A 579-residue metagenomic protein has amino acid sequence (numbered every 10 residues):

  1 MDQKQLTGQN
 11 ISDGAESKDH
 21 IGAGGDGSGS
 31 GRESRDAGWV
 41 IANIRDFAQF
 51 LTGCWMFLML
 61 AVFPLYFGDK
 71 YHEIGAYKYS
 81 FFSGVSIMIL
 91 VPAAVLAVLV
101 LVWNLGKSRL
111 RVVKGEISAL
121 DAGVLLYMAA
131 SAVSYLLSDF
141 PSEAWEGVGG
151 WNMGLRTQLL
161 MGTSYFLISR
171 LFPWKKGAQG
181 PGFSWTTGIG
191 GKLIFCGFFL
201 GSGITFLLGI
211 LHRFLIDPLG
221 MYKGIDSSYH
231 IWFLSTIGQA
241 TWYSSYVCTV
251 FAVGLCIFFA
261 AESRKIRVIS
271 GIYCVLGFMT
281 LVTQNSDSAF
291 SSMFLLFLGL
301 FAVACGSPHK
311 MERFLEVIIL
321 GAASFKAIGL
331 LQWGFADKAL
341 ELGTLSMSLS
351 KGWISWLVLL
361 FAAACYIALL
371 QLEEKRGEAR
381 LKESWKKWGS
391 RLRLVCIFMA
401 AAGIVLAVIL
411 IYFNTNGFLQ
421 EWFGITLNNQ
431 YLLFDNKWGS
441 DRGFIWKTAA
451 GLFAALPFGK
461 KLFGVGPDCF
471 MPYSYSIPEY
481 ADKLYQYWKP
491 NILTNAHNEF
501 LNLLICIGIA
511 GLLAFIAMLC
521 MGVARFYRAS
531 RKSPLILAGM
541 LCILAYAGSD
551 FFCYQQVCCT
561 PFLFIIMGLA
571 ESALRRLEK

Functional and structural regions predicted by a protein language model:
D2-D13, K18-F47, L51-Y66, L90-L101 (+10 more regions): Alpha-helical transmembrane segments of multi-pass inner-membrane proteins
F67-S83, S142-A144, K223-I237, A336-S348 (+2 more regions): Juxtamembrane membrane-water interface segments that cap and precede transmembrane helices
G75-A94, M153: Loop-to-helix transition at the N-terminal end of transmembrane alpha-helices
L110, V148-W151, Q430-D435: Extracytoplasmic loops and strand-loop junctions of Gram-negative outer membrane beta-barrel proteins
E143-V148, V282-D287, D550-V557: Membrane-interface helix caps and helix-loop-helix hairpins in membrane proteins
G209-I237, Q420-S440, L456-I505: Interfacial juxtamembrane loops and adjacent helix segments that form the catalytic/substrate-binding surfaces
A449: Acidic/polar, glycine-anchored loop/turn motif associated with catalytic or activation segments that engage anionic
R576-K579: Short, charged juxtamembrane terminal tails flanking transmembrane helices
